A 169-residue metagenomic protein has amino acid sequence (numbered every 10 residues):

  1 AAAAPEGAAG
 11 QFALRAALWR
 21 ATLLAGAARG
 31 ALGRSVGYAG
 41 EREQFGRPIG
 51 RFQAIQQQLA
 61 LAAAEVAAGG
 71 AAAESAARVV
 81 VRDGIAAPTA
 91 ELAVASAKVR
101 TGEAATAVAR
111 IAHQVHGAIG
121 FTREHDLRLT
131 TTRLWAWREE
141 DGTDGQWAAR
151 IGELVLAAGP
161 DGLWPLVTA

Functional and structural regions predicted by a protein language model:
A1-A8: Flexible, small-/acidic-enriched active-site or ligand-binding loops
Q11-R15: Amphipathic, heptad-repeat alpha-helical segments used for oligomerization and assembly
A17-A169: Alpha-helical interface subdomain recognition
